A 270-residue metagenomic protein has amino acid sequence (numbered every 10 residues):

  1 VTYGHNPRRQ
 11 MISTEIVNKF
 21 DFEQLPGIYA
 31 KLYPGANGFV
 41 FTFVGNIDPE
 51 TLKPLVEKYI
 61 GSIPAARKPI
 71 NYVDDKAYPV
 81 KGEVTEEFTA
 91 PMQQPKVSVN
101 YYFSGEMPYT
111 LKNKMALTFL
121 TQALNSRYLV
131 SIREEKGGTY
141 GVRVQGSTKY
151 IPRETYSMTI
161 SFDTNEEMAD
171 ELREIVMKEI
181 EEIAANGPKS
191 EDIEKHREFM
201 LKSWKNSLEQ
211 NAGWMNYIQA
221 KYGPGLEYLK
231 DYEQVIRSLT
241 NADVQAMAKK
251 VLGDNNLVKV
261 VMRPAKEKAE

Functional and structural regions predicted by a protein language model:
V1-P69, K136, G141-E270: Charge-rich, well-structured scaffold segments of protease-associated domains
K68-R127: His/Glu-based metal-binding/catalytic segments typifying zinc-dependent metallopeptidases
